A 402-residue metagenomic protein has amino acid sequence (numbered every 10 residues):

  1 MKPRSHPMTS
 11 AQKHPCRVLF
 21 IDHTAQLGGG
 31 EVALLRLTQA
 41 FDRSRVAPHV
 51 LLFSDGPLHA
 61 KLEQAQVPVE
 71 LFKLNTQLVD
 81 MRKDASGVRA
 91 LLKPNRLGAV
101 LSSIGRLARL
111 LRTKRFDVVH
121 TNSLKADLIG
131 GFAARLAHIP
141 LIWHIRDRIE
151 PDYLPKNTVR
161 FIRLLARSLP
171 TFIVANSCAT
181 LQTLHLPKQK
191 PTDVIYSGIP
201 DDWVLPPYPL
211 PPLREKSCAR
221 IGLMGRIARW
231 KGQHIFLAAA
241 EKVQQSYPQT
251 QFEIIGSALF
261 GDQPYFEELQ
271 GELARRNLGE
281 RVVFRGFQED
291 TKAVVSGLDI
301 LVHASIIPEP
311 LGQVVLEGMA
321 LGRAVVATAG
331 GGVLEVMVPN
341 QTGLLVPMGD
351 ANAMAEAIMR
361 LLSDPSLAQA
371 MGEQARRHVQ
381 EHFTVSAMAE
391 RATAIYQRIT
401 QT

Functional and structural regions predicted by a protein language model:
G28-Q39, A228-Q245, P264, L344 (+1 more regions): A conserved mid-protein helix/loop that constitutes part of the nucleotide-sugar donor-binding site
P57-E63, E253-G279, L367: Short, structured helix-loop element that forms part of the nucleotide-activated donor/catalytic region
T121-D127, I145: Short His-centered aromatic/hydrophobic patch
A179, G198: Carbohydrate-associated surface elements
G261-F266, G279-Q288, V294, L344-L345: Active-site donor-binding acidic/aromatic loop of nucleotide-activated sugar and phosphosugar transferases involved
A324-A327, M337: Short hydrophobic beta-strand element within catalytic cores of glycosyltransferases and related nucleotide-activated
V338-N340, L344-A351, R360-S366: Conserved acidic donor-binding segment of nucleotide-sugar-dependent glycosyltransferases
A353, R360, L367-H382, M388-R398: A short, well-ordered alpha-helix in the C-terminal region of glycosyltransferases
